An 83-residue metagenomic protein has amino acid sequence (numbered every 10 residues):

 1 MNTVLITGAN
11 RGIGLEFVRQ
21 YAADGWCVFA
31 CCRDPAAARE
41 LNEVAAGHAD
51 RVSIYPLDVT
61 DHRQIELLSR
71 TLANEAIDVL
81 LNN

Functional and structural regions predicted by a protein language model:
M1-V4: Extreme N-terminal starter segment of soluble prokaryotic enzymes
T7, I77-N83: Rossmann-fold scaffold of SDR-type NAD(P)-dependent oxidoreductases
N10-Q20: N-terminal Rossmann NAD(P)H-binding glycine-rich loop of SDR-like oxidoreductase domains
A22-E40: Conserved glycine-rich Rossmann-like NAD(P)H-binding loop of the short-chain dehydrogenase/reductase
P35, Y55-L67: The beta1-alpha1 cofactor-binding region of Rossmann-like NAD(H)/NADP(H)-dependent oxidoreductases
E40-A46: Short, aromatic/basic amphipathic alpha-helical patches
A46-S53: A short helix-to-beta-strand connector/capping loop
T71-A76: Glycine-rich phosphate-binding loop signature in dinucleotide/nucleotide-binding domains
